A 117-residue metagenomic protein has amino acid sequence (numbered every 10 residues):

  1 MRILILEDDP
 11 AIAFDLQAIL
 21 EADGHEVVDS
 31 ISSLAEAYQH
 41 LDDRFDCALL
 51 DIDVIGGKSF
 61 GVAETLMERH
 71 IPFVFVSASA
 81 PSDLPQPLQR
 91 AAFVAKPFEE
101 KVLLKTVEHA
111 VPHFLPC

Functional and structural regions predicted by a protein language model:
E7: Conserved acidic carboxylate
P10-D29: Two-component/phosphorelay signaling modules centered on CheY-like receiver
S30, V54-G57, P97: Residue-level signal for the "D+5" position in two-component response regulator receiver
S30-C47: Acidic, metal-coordinating helix/loop segments flanking the phosphotransfer/catalytic sites of two-component signaling
D51: Active-site residues of response regulator receiver
G57-I71: Short amphipathic alpha-helix used as the core "switch/output" element in two-component signaling
V76-S77: Hydrophobic/aromatic residues positioned on beta-strands within the core alpha/beta folds
F98-C117: C-terminal output helix
